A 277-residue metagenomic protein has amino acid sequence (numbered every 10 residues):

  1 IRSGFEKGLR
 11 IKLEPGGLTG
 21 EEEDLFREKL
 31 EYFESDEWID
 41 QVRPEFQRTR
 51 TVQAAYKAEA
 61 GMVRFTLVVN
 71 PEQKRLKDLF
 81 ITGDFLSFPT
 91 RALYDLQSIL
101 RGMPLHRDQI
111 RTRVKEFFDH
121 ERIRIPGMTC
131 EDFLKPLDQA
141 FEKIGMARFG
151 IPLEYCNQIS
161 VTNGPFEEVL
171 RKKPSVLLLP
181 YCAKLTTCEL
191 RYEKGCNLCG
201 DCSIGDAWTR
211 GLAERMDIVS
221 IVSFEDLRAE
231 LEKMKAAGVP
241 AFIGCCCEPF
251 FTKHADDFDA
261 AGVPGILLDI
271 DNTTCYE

Functional and structural regions predicted by a protein language model:
R2, A60-R64, V69-M146: Active-site- and interface-proximal helix/loop "cap" or "latch" segments in soluble metabolic and energy-transducing
G4-G16, E116-C156, K235-G244, D256-D259: An exposure/low-complexity boundary signal
E21-Q73: Structured beta-strand/loop patches that form or line metal/cofactor-binding pockets in enzymes
Q139-W208: N-terminal, charge-rich interaction modules
N157, L179-P180, V219-E225, I243-E248: Short His-Asn-centered micro-motif
D206-M216: Short helix-loop-beta junction
F224-A237, P249-K253: A short, acidic, amphipathic alpha-helical segment used as a generic capping/interface helix at domain edges
A260, G265-E277: Peripheral docking tails and interdomain loops at the edges of cofactor- or intermediate-handling domains
